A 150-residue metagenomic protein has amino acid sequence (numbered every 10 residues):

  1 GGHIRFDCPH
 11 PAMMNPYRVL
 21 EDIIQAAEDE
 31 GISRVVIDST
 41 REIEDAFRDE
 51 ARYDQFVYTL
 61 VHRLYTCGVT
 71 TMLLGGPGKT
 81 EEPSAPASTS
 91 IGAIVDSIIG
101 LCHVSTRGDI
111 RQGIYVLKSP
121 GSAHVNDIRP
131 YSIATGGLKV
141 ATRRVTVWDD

Functional and structural regions predicted by a protein language model:
G1, Q25-D29, R63-C67, S90-A93 (+1 more regions): Conserved catalytic network of the ASCE P-loop NTPase/AAA+ motor domain
G1-A51: Conserved inter-motif catalytic segment of the P-loop NTP-binding fold
R5-D7, M72, I99: Hydrophobic/aromatic beta-strand patches that form the interior of the parallel beta-sheet core in alpha/beta enzyme
E21, E50-L60, A85-T89: Charged helix-capping and loop-helix junction motifs
E21, Q25-E30, S97, H103-D150: Conserved P-loop NTPase
I43-F47, P77-S84: Short, solvent-exposed loop/turn segments at secondary-structure junctions
R52-K79: Substrate-engagement module of ASCE P-loop NTPases
A87-G100: A short helix-turn-beta junction within AAA+ P-loop NTPase domains corresponding to the substrate/partner-engaging
